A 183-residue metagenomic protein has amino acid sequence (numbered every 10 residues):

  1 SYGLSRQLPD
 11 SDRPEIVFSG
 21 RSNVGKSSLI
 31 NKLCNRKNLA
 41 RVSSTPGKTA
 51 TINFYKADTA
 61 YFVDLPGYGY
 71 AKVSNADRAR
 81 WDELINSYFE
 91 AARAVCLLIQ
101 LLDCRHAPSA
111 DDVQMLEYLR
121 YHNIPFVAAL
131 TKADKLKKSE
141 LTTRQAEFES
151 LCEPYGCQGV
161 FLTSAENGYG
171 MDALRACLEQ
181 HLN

Functional and structural regions predicted by a protein language model:
S1-K72, N183: Conserved G1/Walker A P-loop phosphate-binding module
S1-R6, K135-N183: Canonical P-loop GTPase G-domain recognition
G3, K48, A60, G67-G69 (+3 more regions): Conserved nucleotide-binding/hydrolysis micro-motifs of P-loop NTPases
Q7-D10, S44-N53, P66-C96, C104-Y118: Switch II of P-loop NTPase G domains
V24, A76-E83, A110, T143 (+1 more regions): Charged, alpha-helix-enriched surfaces in structured cytosolic catalytic cores of large nucleotide-utilizing machines
L29, L98-I99, L174: Hydrophobic packing within well-folded, soluble alpha/beta domains
N35-R36, R78-W81, M115-L119, R144-E147 (+1 more regions): Glycine-rich, phosphate-binding/catalytic loops in enzymes
N86-Q158: Conserved C-terminal guanine-recognition region of P-loop GTPase G domains, centered on the G4
